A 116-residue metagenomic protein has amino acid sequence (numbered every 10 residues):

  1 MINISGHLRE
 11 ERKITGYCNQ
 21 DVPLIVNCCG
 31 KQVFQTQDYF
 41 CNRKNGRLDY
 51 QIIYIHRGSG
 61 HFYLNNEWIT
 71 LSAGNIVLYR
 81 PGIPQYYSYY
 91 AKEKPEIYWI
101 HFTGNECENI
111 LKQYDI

Functional and structural regions predicted by a protein language model:
M1-T70, I76, E108: Generic protein-terminus/edge-of-domain signal
W68, G82-E106: Ligand-binding loop in jelly-roll beta-barrel domains
N75-V77, Y98: Protein kinase-like catalytic core scaffold
E108-I116: Amphipathic alpha-helical segments enriched in hydrophobic/aromatic residues interleaved with Lys/Arg
